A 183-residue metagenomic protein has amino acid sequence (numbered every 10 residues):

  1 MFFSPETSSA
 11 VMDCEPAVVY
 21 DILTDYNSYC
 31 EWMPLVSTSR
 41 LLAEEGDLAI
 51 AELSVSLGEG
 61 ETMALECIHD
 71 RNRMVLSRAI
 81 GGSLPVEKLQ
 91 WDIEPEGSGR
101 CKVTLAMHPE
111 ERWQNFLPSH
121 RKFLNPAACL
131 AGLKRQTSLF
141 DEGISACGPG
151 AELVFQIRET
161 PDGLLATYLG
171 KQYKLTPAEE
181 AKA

Functional and structural regions predicted by a protein language model:
M1-G46, A146-K182: Hydrophobic ligand-binding cavity/cleft-lining segments
F3-V11, L48-I50, T62, M74 (+2 more regions): Intrinsic-disorder/low-complexity, polar/charged segments enriched in Ser/Thr/Lys/Arg/Asp/Glu/Gln
S8-A10, S39, M63-I68, K88-P95: Hydrophobic/aromatic beta-strand elements that line small-molecule binding cavities or substrate pockets in beta-rich
D13-P16, A43-E45, I68-N72, D92-K102: A short, structured loop/turn motif at beta-sheet edges
V18-L23, Y29, A51, C67 (+4 more regions): Hydrophobic pocket/interface hotspot
I50-S56, V75-G82: Short beta-strand segments that buttress and anchor functional surface loops
S56-M63, E111-L117: Short, cysteine-centered beta-strand-loop-beta hairpins and adjacent loop/turn segments enriched in charged/polar
A79-A131, P149-F155, G163, G170-L175: Beta-strand/loop substructures that line and gate deep hydrophobic ligand-binding cavities in soluble
